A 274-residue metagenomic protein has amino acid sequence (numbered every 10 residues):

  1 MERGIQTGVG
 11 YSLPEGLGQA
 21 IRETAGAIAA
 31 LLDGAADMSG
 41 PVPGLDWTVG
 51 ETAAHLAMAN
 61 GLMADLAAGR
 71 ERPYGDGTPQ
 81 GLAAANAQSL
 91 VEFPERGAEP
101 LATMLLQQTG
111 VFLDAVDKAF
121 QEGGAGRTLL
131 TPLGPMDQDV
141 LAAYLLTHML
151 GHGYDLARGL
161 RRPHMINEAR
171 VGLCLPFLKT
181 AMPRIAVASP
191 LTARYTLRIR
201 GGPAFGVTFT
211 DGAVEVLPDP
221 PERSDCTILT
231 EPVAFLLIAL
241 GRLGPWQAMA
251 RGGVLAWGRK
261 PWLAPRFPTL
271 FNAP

Functional and structural regions predicted by a protein language model:
M1-E15, G61-G124: Short, helix-capping/interhelical loops that line the mouth of catalytic, cofactor-, or ligand-binding pockets
G4-A54, M63-D65: An N-terminal domain-cap segment
P14-I21, V49, A98-L105, A142-L145 (+1 more regions): Hydrophobic packing residues in well-ordered alpha-helices of helical domains and bundles
T24-A27, L31, A59, Q108-V111 (+4 more regions): Amphipathic, well-ordered alpha-helical segments in soluble domains
A36-G81, T128-A186: Short, contiguous alpha-helical
D117, P220-P274: C-terminal interaction segments
V171-D211: A glycine-rich beta-turn/hairpin centered on an aromatic-Pro dipeptide
P203-T227, E231: Acidic/His-leaning functional-site neighborhoods
